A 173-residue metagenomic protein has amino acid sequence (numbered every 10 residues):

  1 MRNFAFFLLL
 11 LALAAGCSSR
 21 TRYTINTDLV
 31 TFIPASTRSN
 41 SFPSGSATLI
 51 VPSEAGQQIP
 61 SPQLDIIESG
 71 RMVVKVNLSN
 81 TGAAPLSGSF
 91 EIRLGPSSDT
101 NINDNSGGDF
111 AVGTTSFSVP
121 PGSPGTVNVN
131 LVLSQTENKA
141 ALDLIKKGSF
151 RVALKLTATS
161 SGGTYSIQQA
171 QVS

Functional and structural regions predicted by a protein language model:
M1-F4: Positively charged n-region of N-terminal signal peptides that target proteins for export
L13-G16: C-terminal motif of bacterial Sec signal peptides marking the signal peptidase cleavage site
S18-I25: Bacterial lipoprotein signal-peptidase II cleavage site
T31-P34: Extended, charge-enriched "interface" segments that sit outside catalytic cores
S36-S87, V119: Post-signal-peptide N-terminal segment of Sec-exported extracytoplasmic proteins
A84-N105: Short, surface-exposed beta-strand/strand-loop-strand elements in extracellular ectodomains
D104-G122: Solvent-exposed serine/threonine-rich low-complexity stretches and specific carbohydrate-binding patches
P121-Q168: Cysteine-clustered segments with highest specificity for TGF-beta superfamily mature ligands
